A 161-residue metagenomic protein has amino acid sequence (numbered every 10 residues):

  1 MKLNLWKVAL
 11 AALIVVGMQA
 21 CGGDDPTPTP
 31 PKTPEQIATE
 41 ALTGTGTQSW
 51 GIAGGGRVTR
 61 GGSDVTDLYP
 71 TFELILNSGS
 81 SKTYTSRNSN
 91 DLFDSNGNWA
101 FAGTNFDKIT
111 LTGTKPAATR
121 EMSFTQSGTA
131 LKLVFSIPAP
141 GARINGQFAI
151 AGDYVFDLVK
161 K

Functional and structural regions predicted by a protein language model:
M1-A9: Bacterial N-terminal signal peptides that target proteins for export
V16-A20: C-terminal motif of bacterial Sec signal peptides marking the signal peptidase cleavage site
G22-S95, N105-K161: Lipid interaction determinants
W99-F101: Conserved hydrophobic positions within beta-strands
